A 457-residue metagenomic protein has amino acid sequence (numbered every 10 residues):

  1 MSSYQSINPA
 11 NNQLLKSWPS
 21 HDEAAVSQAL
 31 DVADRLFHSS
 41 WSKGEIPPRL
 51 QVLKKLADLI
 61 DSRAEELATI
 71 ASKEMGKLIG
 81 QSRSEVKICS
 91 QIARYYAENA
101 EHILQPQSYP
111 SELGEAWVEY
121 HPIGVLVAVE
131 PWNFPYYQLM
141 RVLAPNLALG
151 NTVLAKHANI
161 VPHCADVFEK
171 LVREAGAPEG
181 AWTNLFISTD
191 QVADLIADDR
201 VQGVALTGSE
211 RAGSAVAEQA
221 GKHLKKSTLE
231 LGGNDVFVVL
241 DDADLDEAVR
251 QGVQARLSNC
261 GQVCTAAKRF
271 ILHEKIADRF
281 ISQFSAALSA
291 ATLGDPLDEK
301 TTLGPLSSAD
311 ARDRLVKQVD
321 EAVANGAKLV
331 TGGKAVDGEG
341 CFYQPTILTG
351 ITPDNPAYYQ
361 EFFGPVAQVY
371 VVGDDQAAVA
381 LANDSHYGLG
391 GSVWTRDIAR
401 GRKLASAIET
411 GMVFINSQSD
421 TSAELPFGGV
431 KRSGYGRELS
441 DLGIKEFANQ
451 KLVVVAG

Functional and structural regions predicted by a protein language model:
M1-G114: N-terminal Rossmann-like NAD(P)+-binding subdomain of aldehyde/semialdehyde dehydrogenases
M1-Y4, A267, L389: Short loop/turn microsegments at loop-to-beta-strand junctions
N11-S17, V201, T292, A335 (+1 more regions): Conserved C-terminal structural/oligomerization subdomain of aldehyde/semialdehyde dehydrogenase
N12, R49, A71, A93 (+9 more regions): Residue-level signal for inorganic ion chemistry
L15-H21, F37-S42, A128, F237-L240 (+5 more regions): Short, well-ordered beta-strand elements within core beta-sheets of diverse protein domains
D34-F37, W41, A57-A64, A68 (+18 more regions): Structural signal for hydrophobic packing residues in well-ordered secondary-structure cores of soluble enzyme domains
Q105-E247, V372: Rossmann-like NAD(P) dinucleotide-binding subdomain of oxidoreductase/dehydrogenase enzymes
G176, R211-T352, I415: ALDH superfamily catalytic-core signature
